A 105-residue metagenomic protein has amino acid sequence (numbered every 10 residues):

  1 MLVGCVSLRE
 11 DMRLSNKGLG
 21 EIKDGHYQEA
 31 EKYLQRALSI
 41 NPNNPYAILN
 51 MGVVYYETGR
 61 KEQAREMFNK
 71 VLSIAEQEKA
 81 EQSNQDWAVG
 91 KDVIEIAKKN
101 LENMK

Functional and structural regions predicted by a protein language model:
M12-R13, Y46, I96: Start-of-helix register in tetratricopeptide repeats
N16, N50, N84-Q85, V93 (+1 more regions): Canonical tetratricopeptide repeat
